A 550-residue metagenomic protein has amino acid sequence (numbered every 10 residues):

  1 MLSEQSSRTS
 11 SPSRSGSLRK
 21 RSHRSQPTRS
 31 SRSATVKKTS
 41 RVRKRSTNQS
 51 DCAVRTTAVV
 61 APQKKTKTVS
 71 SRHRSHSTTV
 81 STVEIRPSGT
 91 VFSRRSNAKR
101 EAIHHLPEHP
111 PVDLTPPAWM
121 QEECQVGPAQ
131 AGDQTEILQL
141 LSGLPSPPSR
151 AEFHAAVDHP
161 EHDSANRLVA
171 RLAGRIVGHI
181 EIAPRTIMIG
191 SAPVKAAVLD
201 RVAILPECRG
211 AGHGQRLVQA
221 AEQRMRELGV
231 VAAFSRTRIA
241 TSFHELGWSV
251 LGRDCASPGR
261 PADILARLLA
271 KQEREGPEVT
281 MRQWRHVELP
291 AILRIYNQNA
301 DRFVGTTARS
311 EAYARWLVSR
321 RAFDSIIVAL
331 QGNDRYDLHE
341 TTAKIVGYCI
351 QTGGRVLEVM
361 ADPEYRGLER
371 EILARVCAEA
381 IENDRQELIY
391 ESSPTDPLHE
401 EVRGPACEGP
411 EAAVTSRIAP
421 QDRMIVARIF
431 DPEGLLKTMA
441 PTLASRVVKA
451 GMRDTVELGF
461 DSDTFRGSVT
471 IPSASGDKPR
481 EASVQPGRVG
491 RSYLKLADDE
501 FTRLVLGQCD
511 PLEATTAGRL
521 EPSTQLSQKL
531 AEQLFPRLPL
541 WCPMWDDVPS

Functional and structural regions predicted by a protein language model:
S3-T57, K64-T82, R86-S88, S93-S96: Low-acidity, Ser/Thr- and Arg-rich intrinsically disordered low-complexity segments
I103-P184, S191-V198, R267-A312, G354-R355: Short amphipathic alpha-helix that is part of the acyltransferase structural core
L199-R209, G354-L368, E500: A short, internal acetyl-CoA/4′-phosphopantetheine-binding micro-motif in the GNAT/acyltransferase core
I204, G210-Q223, R366-A378: Conserved acetyl-CoA-binding loop-helix of GNAT-fold acetyltransferases
E227-V231, T237-S257, T395-T415: Conserved active-site alpha-helix within GNAT-family acetyltransferase domains
R253-V359, R370, A374, A378-I381 (+3 more regions): Amide-forming acyltransferase catalytic core, primarily the GNAT-like/NAT-type and related acyltransferase folds
L373-D477, Q525, L534-P539, S550: Acidic, aliphatic-rich amphipathic alpha-helical segments
Q485-S550: C-terminal interaction segments
